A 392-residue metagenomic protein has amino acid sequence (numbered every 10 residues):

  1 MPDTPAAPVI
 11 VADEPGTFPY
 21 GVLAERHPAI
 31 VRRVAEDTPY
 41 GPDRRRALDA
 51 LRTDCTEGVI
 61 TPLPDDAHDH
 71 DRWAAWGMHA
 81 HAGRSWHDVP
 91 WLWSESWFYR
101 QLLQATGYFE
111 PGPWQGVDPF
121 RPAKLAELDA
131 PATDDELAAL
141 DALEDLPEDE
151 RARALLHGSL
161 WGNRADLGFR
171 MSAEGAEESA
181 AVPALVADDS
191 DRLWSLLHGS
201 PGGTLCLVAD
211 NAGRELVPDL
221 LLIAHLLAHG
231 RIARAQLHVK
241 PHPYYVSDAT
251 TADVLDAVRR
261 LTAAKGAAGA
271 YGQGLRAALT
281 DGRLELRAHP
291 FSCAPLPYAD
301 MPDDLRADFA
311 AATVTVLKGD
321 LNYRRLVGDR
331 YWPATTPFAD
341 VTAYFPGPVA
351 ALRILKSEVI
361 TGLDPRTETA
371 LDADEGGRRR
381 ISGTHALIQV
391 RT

Functional and structural regions predicted by a protein language model:
M1-D191, L196-T204, H385-T392: Non-catalytic accessory regions outside enzyme or core folds
P2-T4, V11, V239-P241, S247-T392: C-terminal functional extensions of proteins
G21, L92, A187, L216-L220 (+2 more regions): Conserved structured core elements
V89-W93, A209-V217, H242-Y244, D320-R325: Gly/Ser/Thr-rich loops at beta-strand to alpha-helix junctions that form or flank small-molecule/cofactor-binding
G199-S200, H229, D308: Alpha-helix C-cap/termination motif
G203-T204, I232-Q236, P348: Residues at the starts of beta-strands that form the adenosine-phosphate
T204-C206, T313-V314: Structural motif
R214-Q236: Histidine-anchored nucleotide/phosphate-binding helix
